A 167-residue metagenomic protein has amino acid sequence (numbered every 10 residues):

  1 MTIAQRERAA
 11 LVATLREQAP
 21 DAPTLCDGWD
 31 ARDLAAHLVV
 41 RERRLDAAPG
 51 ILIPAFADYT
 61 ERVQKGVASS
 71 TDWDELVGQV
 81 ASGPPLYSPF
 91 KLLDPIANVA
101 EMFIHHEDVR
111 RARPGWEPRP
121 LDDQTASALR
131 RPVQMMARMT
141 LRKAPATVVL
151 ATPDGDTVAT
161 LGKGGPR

Functional and structural regions predicted by a protein language model:
M1-D33: Short, extreme N-terminal leader segments that mark the start of a protein/domain
M1-I3, E17-D21, R44-Y59, E75-R167: Structured surface interface patches that mediate subunit assembly and partner/cofactor docking
T14, H37-L38, D108: Generic structural signal for bulky hydrophobic/aromatic residues embedded in well-ordered secondary structure
P23-D74: Glycine/small-residue-rich interface belts in oligomeric ring/scaffold proteins and their assembly partners
